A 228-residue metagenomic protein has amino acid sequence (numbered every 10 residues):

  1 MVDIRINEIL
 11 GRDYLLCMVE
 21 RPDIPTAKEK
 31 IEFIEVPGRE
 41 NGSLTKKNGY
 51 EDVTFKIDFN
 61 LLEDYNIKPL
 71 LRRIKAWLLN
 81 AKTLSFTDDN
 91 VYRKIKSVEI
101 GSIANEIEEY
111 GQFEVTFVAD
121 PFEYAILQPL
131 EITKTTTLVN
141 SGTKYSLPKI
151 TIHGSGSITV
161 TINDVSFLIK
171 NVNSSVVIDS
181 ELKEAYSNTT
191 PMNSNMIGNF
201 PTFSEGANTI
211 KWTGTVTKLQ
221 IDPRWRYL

Functional and structural regions predicted by a protein language model:
M1-T54, D89-I103: Solvent-exposed edge beta-strands and adjacent loop segments that serve as assembly or binding interfaces
M1-V2, W77-A81, I152-G156: A short, compositionally biased
R5, N60-I100: Short, acidic/charged, Gly/Pro-enriched secondary-structure junctions
D13, S85, V91-I95, T159-T161 (+1 more regions): Surface-exposed loop/edge segments in extracytoplasmic proteins
P25-T26, T83-Q128: Short beta-strand and beta-hairpin "edge-sheet" elements
G38, G42-Y65, E109-F122, N208: Oligomerization/assembly interface segments of phage tail-like spikes and tubes
G49-E51, A76-L78, I107-G111, G142-K144 (+1 more regions): Solvent-exposed loop and beta-edge segments used for protein-protein assembly and interaction
Y124-L228: Intrinsically disordered, low-complexity segments enriched in serine, threonine, and glycine
